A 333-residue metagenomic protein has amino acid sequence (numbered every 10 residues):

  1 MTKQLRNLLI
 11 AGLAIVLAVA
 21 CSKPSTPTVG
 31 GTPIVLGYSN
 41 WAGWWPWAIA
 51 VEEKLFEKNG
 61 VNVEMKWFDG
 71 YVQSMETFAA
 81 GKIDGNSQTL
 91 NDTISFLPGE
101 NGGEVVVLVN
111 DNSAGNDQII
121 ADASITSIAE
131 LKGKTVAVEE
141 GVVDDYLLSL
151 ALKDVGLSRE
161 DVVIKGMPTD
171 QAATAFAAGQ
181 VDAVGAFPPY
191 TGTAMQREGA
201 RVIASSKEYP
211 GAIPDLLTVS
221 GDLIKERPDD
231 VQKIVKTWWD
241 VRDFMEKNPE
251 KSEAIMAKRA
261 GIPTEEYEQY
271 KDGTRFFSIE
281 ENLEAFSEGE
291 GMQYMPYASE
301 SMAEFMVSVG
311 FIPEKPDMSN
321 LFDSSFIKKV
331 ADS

Functional and structural regions predicted by a protein language model:
M1-P33, K329-S333: Short, low-complexity disordered leader/linker segments with a strong preference for bacterial N-terminal type II
P27-P168, D182-P188, R201-A204, G211: Short, glycine-/small- and polar/acidic-enriched structural segments that line small-molecule recognition paths
W45, I49, E53-K54, E76-A80 (+13 more regions): Solvent-exposed, polar/charged alpha-helical surfaces in well-ordered, non-transmembrane soluble domains, broadly
E52, E57, K153, Q196 (+2 more regions): Short polybasic/polar patches that bind polyanions
D84, N91-D92, I164-K165, Q171-G261: Pocket-lining segment of extracytoplasmic ligand-binding domains
G133, Q196, D323: Phosphate-coordinating loops and pocket residues in cytosolic domains that bind phosphorylated ligands
E226-F311: Secondary-structure end/capping motifs
S299-S333: Conserved C-terminal helix/tail region of periplasmic/extracytoplasmic solute-binding proteins
